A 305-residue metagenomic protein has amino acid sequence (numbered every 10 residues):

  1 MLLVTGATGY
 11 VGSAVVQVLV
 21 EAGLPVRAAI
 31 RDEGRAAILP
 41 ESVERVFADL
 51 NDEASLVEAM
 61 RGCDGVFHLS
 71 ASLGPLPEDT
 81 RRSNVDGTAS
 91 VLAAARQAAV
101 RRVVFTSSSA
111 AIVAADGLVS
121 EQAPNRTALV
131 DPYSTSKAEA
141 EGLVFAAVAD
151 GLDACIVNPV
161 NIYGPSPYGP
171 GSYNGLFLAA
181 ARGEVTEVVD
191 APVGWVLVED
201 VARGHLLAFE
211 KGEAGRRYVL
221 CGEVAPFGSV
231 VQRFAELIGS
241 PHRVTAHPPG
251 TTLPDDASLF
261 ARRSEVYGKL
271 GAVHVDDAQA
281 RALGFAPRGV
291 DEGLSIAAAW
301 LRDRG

Functional and structural regions predicted by a protein language model:
L2-L24: N-terminal Rossmann NAD(P)H-binding glycine-rich loop of SDR-like oxidoreductase domains
G34-D86, S90, A94: NAD(P)H-binding glycine-rich loop region in Rossmannoid oxidoreductase-like domains and their noncatalytic homologs
D86-Y133: Conserved Rossmann-fold NAD(P)-dependent oxidoreductase catalytic core, especially the SDR/UDP-sugar
V130-C155: Active-site Tyr-X1-5-Lys
G164-G175, A208-Y218: Glycine/proline-rich active-site loop of Rossmann-fold NAD(P)-dependent oxidoreductases
G175-V196, D200: A conserved pocket-lining segment of Rossmann-fold NAD(P)-dependent short-chain dehydrogenase/reductase
G204-R263, V290, S295-G305: Mid/C-terminal beta-alpha module of Rossmann-like enzyme folds, strongest in SDR-family dehydrogenases/epimerases
Q232, D255-F285: Conserved C-terminal active-site "lid" loop/helix of NAD(P)H-dependent oxidoreductases that clamps the redox cofactor
